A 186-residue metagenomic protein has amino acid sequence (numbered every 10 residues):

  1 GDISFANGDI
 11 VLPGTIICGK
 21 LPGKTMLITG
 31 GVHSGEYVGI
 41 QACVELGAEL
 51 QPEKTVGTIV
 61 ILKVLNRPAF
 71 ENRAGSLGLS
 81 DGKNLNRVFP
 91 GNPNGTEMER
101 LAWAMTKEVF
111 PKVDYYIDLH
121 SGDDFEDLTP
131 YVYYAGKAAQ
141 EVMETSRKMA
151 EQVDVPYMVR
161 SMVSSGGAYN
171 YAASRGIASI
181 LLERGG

Functional and structural regions predicted by a protein language model:
G1-G186: Structured catalytic-domain cores with a bias toward divalent-metal coordination
